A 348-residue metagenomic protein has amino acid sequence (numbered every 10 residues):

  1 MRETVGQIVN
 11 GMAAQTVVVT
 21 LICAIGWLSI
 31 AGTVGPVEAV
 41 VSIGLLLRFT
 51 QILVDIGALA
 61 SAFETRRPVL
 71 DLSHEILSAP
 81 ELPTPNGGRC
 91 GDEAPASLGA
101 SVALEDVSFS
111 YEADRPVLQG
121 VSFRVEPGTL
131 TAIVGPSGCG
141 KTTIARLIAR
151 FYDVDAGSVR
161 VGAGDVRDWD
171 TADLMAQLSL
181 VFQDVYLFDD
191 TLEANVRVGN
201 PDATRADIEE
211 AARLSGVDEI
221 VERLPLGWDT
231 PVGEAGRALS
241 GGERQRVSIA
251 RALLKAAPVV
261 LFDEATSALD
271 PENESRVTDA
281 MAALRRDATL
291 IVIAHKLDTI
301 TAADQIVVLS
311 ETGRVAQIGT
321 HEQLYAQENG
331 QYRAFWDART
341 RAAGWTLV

Functional and structural regions predicted by a protein language model:
M1-T20, A58, A62-T65, E81-L82 (+1 more regions): An intracellular "coupling" helix at the cytosolic face of ABC transporter transmembrane type-1 domains
R2-V5, V9, S42, R167 (+1 more regions): Alpha-helical membrane-protein architecture signal
G6-V17, P36-A58: Hydrophobic alpha-helical segments in the permease module
V19-A31: Juxtamembrane "helix exit" motif at the C-terminal ends of alpha-helical transmembrane segments in multi-pass membrane
V19-I22, L46, R66, L70 (+1 more regions): Alpha-helical transmembrane segments of polytopic integral membrane proteins, especially the permease/helical cores
F49-I76: Cytosolic ends of transmembrane helices, especially the final helix of ABC transmembrane type-1 domains
G91-V348: ABC-type nucleotide-binding domain
